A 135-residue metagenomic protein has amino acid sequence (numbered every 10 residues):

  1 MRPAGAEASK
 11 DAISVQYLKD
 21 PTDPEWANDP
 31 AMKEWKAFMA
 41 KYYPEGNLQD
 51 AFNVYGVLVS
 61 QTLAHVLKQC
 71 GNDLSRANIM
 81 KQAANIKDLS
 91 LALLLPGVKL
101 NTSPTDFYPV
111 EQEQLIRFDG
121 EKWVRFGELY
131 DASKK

Functional and structural regions predicted by a protein language model:
M1-K135: Extracytosolic ligand-binding ectodomains
